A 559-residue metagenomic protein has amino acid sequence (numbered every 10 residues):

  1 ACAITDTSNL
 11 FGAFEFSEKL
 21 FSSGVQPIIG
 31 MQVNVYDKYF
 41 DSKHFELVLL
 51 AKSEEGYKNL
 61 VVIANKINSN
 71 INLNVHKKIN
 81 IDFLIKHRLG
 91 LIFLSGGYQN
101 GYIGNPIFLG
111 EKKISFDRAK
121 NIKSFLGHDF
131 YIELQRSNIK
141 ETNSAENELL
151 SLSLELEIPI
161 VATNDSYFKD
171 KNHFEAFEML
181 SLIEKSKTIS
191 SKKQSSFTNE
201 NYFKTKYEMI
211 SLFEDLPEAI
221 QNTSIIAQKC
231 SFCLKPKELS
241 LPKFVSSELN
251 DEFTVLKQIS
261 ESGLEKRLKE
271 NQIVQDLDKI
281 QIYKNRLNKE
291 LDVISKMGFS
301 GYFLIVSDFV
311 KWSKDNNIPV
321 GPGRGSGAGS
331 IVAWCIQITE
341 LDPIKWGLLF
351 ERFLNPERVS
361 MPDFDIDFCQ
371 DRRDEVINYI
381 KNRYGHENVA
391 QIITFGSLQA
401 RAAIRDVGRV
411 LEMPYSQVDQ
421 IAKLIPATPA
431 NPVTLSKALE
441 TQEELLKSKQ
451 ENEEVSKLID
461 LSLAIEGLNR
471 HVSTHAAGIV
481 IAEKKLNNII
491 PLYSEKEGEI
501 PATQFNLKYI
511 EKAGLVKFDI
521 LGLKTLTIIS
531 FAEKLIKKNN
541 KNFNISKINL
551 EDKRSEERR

Functional and structural regions predicted by a protein language model:
A1-R559: Alpha-helical scaffold/interaction cores of sigma-54-like transcription cofactors and many family A DNA polymerases
